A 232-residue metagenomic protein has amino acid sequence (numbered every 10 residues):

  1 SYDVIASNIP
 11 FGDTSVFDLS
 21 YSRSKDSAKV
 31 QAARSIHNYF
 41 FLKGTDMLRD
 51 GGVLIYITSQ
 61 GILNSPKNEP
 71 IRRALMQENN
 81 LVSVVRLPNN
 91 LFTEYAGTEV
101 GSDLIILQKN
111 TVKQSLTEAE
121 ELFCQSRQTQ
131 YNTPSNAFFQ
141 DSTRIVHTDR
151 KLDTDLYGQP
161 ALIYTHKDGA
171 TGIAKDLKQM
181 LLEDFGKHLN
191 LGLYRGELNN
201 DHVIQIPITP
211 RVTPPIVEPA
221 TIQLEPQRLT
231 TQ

Functional and structural regions predicted by a protein language model:
S1-A6: A short acidic, Gly/Pro-enriched loop at the edge of an enzyme's catalytic core that lines a small-molecule cofactor
I9-F40: Mobile active-site "lid"/loop adjacent to the S-adenosyl-L-methionine
P10, T14, N89, N110: Flexible loop residues that form catalytic and substrate-binding hotspots at small-molecule/glycan-binding clefts
D13-T14, L63, Q114: Short glycine-rich, flexible loops that bind phosphorylated cofactors or substrates
V30-T93, V100-L107: Conserved Class I SAM-dependent methyltransferase catalytic core
E94-P207: Flexible, glycine-/basic-rich loop-and-beta segments that form/coincide with the SAM-dependent methyltransferase
G192, G196-Q232: Charged, often flexible domain-edge or linker segments that flank or initiate folded functional domains
